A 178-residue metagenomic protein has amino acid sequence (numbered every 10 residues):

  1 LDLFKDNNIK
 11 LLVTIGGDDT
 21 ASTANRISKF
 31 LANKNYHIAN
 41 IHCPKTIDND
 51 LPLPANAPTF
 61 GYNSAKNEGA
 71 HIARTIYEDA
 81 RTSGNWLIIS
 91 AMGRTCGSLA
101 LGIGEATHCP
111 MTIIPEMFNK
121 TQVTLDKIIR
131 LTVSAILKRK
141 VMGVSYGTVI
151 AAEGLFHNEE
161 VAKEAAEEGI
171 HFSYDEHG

Functional and structural regions predicted by a protein language model:
L1-I9: A structured beta-alpha segment of the ubiquitous adenosine-cofactor-binding alpha/beta core
L3, T14-G16, A24-H37, I41 (+2 more regions): Accessory alpha-helical/coil subdomains and C-terminal extensions that flank or cap enzyme catalytic cores
P44: Anion-recognition interface
N49-P52: A short acidic, helix-capping loop that chelates divalent metal ions and anchors anionic groups
